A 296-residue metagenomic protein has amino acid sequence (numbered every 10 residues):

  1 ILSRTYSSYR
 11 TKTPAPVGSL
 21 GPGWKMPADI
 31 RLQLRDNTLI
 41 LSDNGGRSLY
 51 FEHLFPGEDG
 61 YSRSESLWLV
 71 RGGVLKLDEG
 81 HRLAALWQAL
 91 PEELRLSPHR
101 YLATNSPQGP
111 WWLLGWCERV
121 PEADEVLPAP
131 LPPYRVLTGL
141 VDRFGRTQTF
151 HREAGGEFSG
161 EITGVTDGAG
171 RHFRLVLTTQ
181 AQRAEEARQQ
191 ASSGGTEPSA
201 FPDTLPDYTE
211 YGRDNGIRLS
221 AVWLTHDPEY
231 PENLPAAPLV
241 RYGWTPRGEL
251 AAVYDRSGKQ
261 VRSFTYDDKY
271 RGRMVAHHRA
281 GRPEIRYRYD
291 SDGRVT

Functional and structural regions predicted by a protein language model:
I1, S7-K12, R47-S48: Primarily extracytoplasmic ectodomains and periplasmic/lumenal surface modules that are beta-strand-rich
L2, T38-L41, G45-T296: Extended charged/polar low-complexity repeat regions
S3-S7, G21, E52: Generic, ordered loop/turn and secondary-structure boundary motif
T11-K25: Short, polar loop/linker segments at the starts of domains and inter-domain junctions
A28: Short helix-loop capping/hinge segments that flank enzyme active sites or metal/cofactor-binding pockets
